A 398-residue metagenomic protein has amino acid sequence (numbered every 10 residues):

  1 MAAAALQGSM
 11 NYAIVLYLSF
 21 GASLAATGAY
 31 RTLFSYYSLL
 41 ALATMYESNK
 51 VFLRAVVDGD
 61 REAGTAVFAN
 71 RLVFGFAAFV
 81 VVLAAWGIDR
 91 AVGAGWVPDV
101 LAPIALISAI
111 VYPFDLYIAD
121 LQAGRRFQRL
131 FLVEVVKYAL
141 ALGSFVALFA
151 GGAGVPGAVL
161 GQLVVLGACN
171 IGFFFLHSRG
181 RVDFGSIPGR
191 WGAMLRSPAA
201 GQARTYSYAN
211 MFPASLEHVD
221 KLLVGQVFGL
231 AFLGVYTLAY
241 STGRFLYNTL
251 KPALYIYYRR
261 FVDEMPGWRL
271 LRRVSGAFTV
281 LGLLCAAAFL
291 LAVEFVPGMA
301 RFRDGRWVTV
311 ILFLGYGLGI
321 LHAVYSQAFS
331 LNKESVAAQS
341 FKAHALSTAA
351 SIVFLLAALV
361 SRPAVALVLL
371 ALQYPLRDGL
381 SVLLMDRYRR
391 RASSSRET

Functional and structural regions predicted by a protein language model:
M1-A4, S38, P103-S108, L130 (+10 more regions): Residue-level signature of transmembrane alpha-helical cores of multipass secondary-active transporters and flippases
M1-Q7, T32-L33, Y37-D89, G95 (+6 more regions): Membrane-water interface segments that mark the loop-to-transmembrane alpha-helix transition
M1-Y46, R204-A231, S351-L355, L369-P375: Signature of the first transmembrane helix
N11, V15-L16, A41-D60, A239 (+2 more regions): Helix-loop junctions and terminal segments of transmembrane helices in multi-pass membrane transport/translocation
L24, I88-I104, L290-L321, E334: Interfacial segments at transmembrane-helix termini and the short loops linking adjacent helices
A55, D60, I110-L132, I256 (+3 more regions): Membrane-interface junctions at transmembrane-helix termini in multi-pass inner-membrane proteins
P98-A105, F131-V182, Y240, L346 (+2 more regions): Hydrophobic alpha-helical transmembrane segments
A102, Q128-L132, V155-Q162, I171-E217 (+3 more regions): Interhelical loop/hinge segments that connect adjacent transmembrane helices in multipass membrane
